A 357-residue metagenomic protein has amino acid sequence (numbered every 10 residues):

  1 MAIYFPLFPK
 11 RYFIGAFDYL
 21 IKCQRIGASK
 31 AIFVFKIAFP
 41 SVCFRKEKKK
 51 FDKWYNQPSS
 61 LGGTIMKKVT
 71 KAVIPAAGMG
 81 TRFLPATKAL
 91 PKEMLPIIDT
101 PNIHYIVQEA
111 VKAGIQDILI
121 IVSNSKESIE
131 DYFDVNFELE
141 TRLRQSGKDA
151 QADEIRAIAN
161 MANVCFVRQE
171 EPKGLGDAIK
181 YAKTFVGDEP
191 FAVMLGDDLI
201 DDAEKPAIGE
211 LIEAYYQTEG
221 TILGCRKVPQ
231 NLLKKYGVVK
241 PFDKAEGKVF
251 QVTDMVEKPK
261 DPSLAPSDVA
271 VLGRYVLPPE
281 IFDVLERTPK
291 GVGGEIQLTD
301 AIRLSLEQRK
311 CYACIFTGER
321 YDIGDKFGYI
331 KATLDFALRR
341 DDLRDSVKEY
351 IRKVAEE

Functional and structural regions predicted by a protein language model:
S60-I74, R82, T100-V193, D201-E204: Conserved N-terminal catalytic core of the sugar/cofactor nucleotidyltransferase
T64-I65, V69, P241, K248-Q251 (+2 more regions): Conserved alpha/beta core of the MobA/IspD/sugar-nucleotide pyrophosphorylase nucleotidyltransferase superfamily
M79, D198: Active-site metal-binding loops of divalent metal-dependent hydrolases
A89-N102: Short catalytic helix/loop segments, enriched in acidic residues and glycine and frequently bearing histidine
L199-D283, T288, V292: Conserved core of the sugar-phosphate nucleotidyltransferase
